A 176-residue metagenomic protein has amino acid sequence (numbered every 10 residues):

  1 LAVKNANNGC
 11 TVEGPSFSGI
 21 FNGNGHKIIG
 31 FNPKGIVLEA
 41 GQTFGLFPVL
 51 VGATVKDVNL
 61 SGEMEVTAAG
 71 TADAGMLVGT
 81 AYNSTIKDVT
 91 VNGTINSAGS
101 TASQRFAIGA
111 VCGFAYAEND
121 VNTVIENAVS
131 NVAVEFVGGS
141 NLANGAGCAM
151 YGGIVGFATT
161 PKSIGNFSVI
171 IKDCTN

Functional and structural regions predicted by a protein language model:
L1-N176: Surface-exposed repetitive/solenoidal architectures
